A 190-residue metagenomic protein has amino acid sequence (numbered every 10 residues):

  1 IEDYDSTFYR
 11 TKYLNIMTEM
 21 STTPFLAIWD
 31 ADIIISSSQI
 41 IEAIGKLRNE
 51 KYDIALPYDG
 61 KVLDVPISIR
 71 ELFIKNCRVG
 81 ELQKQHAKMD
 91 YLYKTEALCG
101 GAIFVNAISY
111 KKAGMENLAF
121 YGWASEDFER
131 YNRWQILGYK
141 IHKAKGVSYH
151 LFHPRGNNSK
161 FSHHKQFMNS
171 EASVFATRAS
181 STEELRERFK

Functional and structural regions predicted by a protein language model:
Y4-M20: Glycine-rich, basic loop-to-helix element that forms the pyrophosphate-binding segment of sugar-nucleotide handling
F8-Y9, Y58, W123-A124: Tryptophan-centric aromatic hotspots in well-structured domains and transmembrane helices
K12, I16, E42-A43, E129-R133: Alpha-helical elements of Rossmann-like donor-binding domains used by nucleotide-donor carbohydrate transfer enzymes
S21-P24, M115: Active-site acidic short loop of glycosyltransferases
P24-I34: Short beta-strand-to-loop acidic/aromatic patch adjacent to the donor-nucleotide binding site
F25, D53-I54, I141: Short, Asp-centered acidic motifs that coordinate Mg2+ and/or phosphate in catalytic or ligand-binding sites
S36-L118: Conserved catalytic core of nucleotide-sugar-dependent glycosyltransferases
A97-L98, L118-K190: C-terminal catalytic/acceptor-binding lobe
